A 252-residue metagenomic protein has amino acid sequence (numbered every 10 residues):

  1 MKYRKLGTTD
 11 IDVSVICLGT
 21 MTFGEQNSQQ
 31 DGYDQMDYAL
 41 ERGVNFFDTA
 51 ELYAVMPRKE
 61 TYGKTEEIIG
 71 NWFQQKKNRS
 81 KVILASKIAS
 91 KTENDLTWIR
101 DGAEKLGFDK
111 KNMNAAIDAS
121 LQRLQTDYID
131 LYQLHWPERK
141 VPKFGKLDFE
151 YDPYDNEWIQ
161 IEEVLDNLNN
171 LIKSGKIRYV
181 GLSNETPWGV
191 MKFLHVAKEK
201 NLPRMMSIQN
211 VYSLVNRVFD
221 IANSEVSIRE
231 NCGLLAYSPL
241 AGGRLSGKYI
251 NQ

Functional and structural regions predicted by a protein language model:
M1-I88, N114, D118, D127 (+1 more regions): N-terminal binding-site loop/beta-alpha segment at the start of enzyme catalytic domains that lines or forms
G7-Q26, A85-E104, Q133, R139-D148: N-terminal small/glycine-rich loop or linker at the start of catalytic domains across soluble metabolic enzymes
V13-C17, N45-F46, K81-A85, Y128-Q133 (+3 more regions): Structural preference for beta-strand elements that scaffold enzyme active sites
N27, D31, E60-K64, I68 (+2 more regions): Alpha-helix N-cap and loop-to-helix initiation/capping positions
Q29-E41, E66-G70, Q74, K110-D118 (+7 more regions): Amphipathic, non-transmembrane alpha-helical secondary structure
V55, P137-Q252: Beta/alpha (TIM)-barrel catalytic core signal, keyed to glycine-rich beta->alpha loops juxtaposed to Asp/Glu that bind
E60-Y62, Q74, F108, M113-N114 (+3 more regions): Internal hydrophobic scaffold segments of catalytic domains
N94-Q133, V211: Active-site gating/metal-coordination segments in enzymes
